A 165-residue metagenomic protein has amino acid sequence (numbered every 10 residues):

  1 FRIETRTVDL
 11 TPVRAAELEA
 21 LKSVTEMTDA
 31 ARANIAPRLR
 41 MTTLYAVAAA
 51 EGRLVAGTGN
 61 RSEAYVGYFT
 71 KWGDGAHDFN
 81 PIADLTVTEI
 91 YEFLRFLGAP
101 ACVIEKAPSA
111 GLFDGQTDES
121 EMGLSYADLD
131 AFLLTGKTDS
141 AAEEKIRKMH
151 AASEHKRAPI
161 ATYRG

Functional and structural regions predicted by a protein language model:
F1-L54, T58-G165: ATP/NTP-dependent adenylation/nucleotidyl-transfer catalytic domains that generate, transfer, or process NMP-activated
